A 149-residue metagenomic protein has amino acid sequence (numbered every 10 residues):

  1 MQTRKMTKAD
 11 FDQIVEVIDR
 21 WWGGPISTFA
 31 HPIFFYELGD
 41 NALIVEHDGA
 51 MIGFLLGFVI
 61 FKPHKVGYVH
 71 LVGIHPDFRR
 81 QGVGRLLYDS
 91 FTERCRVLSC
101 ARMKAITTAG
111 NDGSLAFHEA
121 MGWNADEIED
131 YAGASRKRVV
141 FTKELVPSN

Functional and structural regions predicted by a protein language model:
M1-T3: Extreme N-terminal starter segment of soluble prokaryotic enzymes
K5-H70, H75-D77, Y88-D89, R94 (+2 more regions): Acetyl-CoA-dependent GNAT
H75-Q81, A109-G110: Active-site acidic-Proline motif in GNAT/NAT acetyltransferases
L87, N111-S114: Conserved short alpha-helix immediately C-terminal to the canonical SAM/SAH-binding motif I of Rossmann-like
Y88-F91, A105, H118, K143: Polar/charged side chains located within well-ordered beta-strands of beta-rich proteins
C95-T107: Conserved GNAT acetyl-CoA-binding A-motif
K104-T107, E119-V140: Conserved catalytic-core motifs of GNAT/GCN5-like acyltransferases
T142-S148: Short beta-strand-to-coil "C-cap" segments at the C-terminal boundary of structured domains/repeats, marking
